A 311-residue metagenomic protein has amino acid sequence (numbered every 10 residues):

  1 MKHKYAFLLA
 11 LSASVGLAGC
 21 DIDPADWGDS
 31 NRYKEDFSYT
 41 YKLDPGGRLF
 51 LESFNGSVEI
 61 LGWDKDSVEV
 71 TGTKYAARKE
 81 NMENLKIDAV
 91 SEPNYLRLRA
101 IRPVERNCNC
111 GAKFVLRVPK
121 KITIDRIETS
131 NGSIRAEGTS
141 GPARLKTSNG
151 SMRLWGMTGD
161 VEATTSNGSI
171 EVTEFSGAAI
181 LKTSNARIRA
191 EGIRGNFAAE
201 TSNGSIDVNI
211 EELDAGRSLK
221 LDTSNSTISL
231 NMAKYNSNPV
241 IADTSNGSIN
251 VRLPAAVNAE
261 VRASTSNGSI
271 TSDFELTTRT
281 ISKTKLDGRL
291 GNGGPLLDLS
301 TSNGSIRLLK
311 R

Functional and structural regions predicted by a protein language model:
M1-R311: Intrinsically disordered, low-complexity terminal regions
